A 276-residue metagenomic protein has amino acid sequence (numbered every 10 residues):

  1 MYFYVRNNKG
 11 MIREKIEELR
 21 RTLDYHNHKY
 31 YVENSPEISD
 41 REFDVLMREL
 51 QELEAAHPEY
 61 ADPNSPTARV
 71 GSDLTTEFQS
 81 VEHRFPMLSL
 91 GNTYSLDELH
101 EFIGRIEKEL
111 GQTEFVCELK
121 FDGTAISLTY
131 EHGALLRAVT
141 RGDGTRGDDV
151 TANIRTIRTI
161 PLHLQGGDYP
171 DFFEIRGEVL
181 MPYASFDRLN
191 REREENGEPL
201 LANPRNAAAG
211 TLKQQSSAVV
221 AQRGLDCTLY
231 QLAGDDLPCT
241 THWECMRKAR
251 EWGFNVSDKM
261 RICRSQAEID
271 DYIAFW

Functional and structural regions predicted by a protein language model:
V5-W276: RNA/tRNA-interacting regions in translation and RNA-turnover enzymes
